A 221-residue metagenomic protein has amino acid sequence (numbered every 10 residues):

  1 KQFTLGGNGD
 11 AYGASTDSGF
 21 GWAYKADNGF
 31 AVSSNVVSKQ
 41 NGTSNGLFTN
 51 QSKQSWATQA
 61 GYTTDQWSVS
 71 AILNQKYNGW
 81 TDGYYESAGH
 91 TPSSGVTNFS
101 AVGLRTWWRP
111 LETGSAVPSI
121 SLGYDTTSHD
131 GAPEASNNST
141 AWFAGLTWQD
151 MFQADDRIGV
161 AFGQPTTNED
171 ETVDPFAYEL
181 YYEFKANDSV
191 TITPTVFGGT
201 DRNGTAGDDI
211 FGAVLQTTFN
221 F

Functional and structural regions predicted by a protein language model:
K1-W56: Surface-exposed coil loops of outer-membrane beta-barrel proteins
D10-A14, G46-S52, Y84-F99, A132-T140 (+2 more regions): Replace "Gram-negative outer membrane beta-barrel proteins" with "bacterial and organellar outer membrane beta-barrel
F20, T58-A60, L104-T106, A144-L146 (+2 more regions): Membrane-embedded beta-strands of outer-membrane beta-barrel proteins, especially the hydrophobic/small aromatic
W22-A26, Y62-T64, W108-P110, W148-D150 (+3 more regions): Residue-level signature of outer-membrane beta-barrel architecture
N28-S34, W56, T64-A71, Y77-W80 (+3 more regions): Repeated loop/turn-to-beta-strand initiation elements of outer-membrane beta-barrel proteins
S34-S38, A71-Q75, I120-T126, A144 (+3 more regions): Transmembrane beta-barrel strands of outer-membrane/channel proteins
Q40-S44, Y77-G83, E112, T126-E134 (+3 more regions): Gram-negative outer-membrane beta-barrel proteins
D209-F221: Outer-membrane beta-barrel "beta-signal"
